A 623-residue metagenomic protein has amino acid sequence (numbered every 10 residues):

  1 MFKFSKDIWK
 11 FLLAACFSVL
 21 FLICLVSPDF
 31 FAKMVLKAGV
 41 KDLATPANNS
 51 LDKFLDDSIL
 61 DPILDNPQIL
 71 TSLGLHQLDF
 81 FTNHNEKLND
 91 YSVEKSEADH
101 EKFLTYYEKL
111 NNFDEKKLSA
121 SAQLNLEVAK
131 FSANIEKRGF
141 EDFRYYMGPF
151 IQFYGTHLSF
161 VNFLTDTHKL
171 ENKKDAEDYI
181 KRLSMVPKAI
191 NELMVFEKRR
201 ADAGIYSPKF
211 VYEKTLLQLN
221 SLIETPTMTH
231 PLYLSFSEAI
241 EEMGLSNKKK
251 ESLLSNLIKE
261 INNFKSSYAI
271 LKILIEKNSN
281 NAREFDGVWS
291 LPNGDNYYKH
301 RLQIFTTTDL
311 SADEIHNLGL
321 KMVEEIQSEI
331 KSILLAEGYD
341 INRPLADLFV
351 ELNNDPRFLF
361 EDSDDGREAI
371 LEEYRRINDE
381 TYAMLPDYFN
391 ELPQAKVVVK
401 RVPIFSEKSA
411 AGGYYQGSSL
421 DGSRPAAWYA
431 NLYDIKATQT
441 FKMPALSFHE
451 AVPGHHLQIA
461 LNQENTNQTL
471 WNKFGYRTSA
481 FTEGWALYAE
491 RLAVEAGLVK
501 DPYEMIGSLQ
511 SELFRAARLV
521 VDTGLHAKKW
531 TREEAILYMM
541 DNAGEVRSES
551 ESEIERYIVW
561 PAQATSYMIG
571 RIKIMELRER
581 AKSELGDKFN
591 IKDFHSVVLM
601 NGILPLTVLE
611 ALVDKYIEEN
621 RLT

Functional and structural regions predicted by a protein language model:
M1-F4: N-terminal secretory signal peptides that target proteins for export/translocation
W9-T623: N-terminal maturation segment of proteins
